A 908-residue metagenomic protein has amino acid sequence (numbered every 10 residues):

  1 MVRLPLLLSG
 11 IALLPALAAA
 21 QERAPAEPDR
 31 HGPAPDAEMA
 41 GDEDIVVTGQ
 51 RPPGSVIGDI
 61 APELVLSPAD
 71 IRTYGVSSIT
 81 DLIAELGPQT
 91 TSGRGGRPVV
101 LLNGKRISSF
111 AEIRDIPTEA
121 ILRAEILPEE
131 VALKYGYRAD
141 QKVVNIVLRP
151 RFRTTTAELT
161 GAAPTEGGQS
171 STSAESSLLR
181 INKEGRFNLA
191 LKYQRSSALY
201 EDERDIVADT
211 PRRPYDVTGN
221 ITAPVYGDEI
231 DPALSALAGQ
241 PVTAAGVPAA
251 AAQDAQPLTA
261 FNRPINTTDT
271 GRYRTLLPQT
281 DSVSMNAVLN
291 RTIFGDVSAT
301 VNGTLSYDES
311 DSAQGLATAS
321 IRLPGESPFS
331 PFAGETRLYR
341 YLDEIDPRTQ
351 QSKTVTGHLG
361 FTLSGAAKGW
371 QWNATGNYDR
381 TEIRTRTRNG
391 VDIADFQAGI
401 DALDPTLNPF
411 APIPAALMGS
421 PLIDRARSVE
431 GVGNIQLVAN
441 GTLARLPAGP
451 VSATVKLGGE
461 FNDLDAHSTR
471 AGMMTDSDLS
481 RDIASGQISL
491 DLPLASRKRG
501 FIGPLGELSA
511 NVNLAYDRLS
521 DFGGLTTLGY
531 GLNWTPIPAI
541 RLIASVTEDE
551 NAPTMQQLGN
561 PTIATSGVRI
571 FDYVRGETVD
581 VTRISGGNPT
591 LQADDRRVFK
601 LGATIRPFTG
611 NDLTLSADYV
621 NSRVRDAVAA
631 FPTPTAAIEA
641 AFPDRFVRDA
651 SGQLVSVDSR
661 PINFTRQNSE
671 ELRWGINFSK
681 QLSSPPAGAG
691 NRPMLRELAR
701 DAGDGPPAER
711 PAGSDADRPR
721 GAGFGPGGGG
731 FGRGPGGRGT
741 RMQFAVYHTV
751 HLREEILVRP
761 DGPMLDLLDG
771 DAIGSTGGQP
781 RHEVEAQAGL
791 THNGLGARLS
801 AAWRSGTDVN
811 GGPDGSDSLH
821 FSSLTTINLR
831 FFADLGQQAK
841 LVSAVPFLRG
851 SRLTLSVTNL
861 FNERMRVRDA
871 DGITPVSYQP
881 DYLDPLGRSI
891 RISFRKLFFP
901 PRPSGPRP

Functional and structural regions predicted by a protein language model:
R30-M39, I45-G95, I107-I116, V131-R138 (+6 more regions): N-terminal plug
I107, I116-T160, Y200, P711-G725: A beta-strand signature from Gram-negative outer-membrane beta-barrel systems, especially the internal plug domain
E125, F152-L178, T268-P278: Short strand-turn segments of transmembrane beta-barrel domains in outer membranes, especially the first one or two
E130, G161-T165, T172, N182 (+19 more regions): Transmembrane beta-strands of outer-membrane beta-barrel pores
V143-V147, T156-A163, T172-D205, S284-T292 (+7 more regions): Predominantly transmembrane beta-strands of Gram-negative outer membrane beta-barrel pores used for transport
L199, E203, D209-P214, V247-T280 (+10 more regions): Surface-exposed, low-complexity loop segments enriched in small/polar and acidic residues
S468, Q556-L558, I563-D572, T582 (+6 more regions): Outer-membrane beta-barrel domain signature, especially the mid-to-C-terminal portions of large Gram-negative OMP
R623, P706-S714, R718-G729, R738 (+2 more regions): C-terminal beta-signal and adjacent terminal beta-strands/loops of Gram-negative outer-membrane beta-barrel proteins
